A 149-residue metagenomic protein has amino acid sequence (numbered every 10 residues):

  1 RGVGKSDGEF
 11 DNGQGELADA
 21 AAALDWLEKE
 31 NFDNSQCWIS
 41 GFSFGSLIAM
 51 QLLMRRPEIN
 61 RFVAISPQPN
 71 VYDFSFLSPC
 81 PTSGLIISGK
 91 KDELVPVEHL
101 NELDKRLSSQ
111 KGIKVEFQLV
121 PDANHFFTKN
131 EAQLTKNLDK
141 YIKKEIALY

Functional and structural regions predicted by a protein language model:
R1-F32: Serine-hydrolase catalytic machinery in alpha/beta-hydrolase-like enzymes
R1-G4, P69, N124: Alpha/beta-hydrolase active-site loop signature
A20-T82: Primarily recognizes the serine-hydrolase "nucleophile elbow" in alpha/beta-hydrolase and SGNH/GDSL folds
C80, L85-S88, D92: Short beta-strand/loop motif that positions the catalytic acidic residue of the alpha/beta-hydrolase fold
T82, P96-R106: Short alpha-helix in the alpha/beta-hydrolase fold that links the catalytic acid
K91-V95, H125-F126: Acidic catalytic loop of the alpha/beta-hydrolase fold
K105-F126: Catalytic histidine neighborhood in serine/cysteine hydrolases with alpha/beta-hydrolase-type architecture
A123-T135: Catalytic histidine-centered segment of alpha/beta-hydrolase-like enzymes
